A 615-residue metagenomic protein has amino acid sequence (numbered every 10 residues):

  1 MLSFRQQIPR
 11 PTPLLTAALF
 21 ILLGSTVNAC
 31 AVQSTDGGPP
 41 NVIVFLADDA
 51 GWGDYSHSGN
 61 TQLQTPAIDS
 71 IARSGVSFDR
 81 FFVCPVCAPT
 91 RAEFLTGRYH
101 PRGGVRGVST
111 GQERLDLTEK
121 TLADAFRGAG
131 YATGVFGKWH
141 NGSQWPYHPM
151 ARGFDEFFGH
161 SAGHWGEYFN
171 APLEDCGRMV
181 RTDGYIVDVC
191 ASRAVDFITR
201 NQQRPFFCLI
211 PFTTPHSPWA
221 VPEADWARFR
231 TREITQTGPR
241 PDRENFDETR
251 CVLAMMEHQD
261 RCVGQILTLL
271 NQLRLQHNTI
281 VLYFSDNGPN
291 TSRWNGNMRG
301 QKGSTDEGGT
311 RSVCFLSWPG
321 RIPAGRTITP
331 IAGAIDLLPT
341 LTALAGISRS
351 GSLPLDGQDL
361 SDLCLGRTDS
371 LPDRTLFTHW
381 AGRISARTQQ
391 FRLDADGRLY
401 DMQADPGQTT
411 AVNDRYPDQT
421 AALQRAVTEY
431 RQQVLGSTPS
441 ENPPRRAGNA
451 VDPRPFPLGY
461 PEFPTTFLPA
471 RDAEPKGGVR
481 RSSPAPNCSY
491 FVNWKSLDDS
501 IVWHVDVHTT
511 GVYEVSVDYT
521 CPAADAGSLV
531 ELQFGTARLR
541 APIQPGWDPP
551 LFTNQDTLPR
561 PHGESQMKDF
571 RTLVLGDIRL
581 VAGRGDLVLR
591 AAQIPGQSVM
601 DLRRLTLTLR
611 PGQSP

Functional and structural regions predicted by a protein language model:
L2, A29-A395, A404-E429, T438-P439: Formylglycine-dependent sulfatase
L2-T16: Bacterial N-terminal signal peptides that target proteins for export
P13-T26: Bacterial N-terminal signal peptides
G24-S34, P455-F456: A short, compositionally biased domain-edge/stem linker segment
F284, S317, M402, Q533-G535 (+1 more regions): Predominantly extracellular/luminal cell-surface or secreted proteins
T420, R425, Y430-P615: Extracytoplasmic
